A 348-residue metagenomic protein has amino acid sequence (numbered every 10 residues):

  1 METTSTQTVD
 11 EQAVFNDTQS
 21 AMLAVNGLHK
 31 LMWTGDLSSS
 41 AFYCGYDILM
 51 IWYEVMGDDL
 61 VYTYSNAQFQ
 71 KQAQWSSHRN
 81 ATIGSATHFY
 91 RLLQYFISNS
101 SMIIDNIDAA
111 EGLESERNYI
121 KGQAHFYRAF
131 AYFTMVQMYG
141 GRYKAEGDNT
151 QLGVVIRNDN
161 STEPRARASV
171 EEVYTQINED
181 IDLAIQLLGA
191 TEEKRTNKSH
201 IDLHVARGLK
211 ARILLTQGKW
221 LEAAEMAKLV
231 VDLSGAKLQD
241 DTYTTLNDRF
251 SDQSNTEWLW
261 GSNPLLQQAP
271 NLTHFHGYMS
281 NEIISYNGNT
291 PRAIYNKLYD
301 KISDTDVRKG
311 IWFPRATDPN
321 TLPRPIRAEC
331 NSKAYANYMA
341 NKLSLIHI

Functional and structural regions predicted by a protein language model:
M1-I51, S280, N289, L298 (+3 more regions): Membrane-proximal, proline-rich intrinsically disordered regions
L23, E222-S344: Hydrophobic-face positions in mid-chain alpha helices that act as interaction patches
V25, I97-S100, Y174, I181 (+2 more regions): Inward-facing hydrophobic residues that define packing positions of alpha-helical scaffold repeats
F42-G57, G141-T150, A190-H274: Short, surface-exposed recognition loops and adjoining beta-strand edges that mediate ligand/DNA contacts, enriched
V55-N80, I326-L343: Short alpha-helical hairpin
S65-M138, Q186-L188, E193, L345: Conserved, well-structured interaction surfaces
M138-T175: Short coil/linker segments at helix-helix boundaries
